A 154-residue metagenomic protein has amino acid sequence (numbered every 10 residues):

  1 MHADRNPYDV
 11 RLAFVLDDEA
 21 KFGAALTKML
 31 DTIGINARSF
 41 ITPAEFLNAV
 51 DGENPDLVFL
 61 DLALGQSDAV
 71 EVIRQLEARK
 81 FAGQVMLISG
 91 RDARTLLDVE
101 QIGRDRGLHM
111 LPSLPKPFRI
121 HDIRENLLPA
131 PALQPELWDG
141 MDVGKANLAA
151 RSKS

Functional and structural regions predicted by a protein language model:
M1-F14, A20, T27, H121-S154: Non-catalytic signal-transmission and effector/linker regions of two-component phosphorelay proteins
A13-D18, F40, V58: Conserved sequence signature across two-component system core domains
D18-G23, T95: Short acidic/polar segment at the start of the alpha1 helix of CheY-like receiver
A24-K28, T32: Charged docking surfaces used in two-component/phosphorelay signaling
S39-L57: Acidic, metal-coordinating helix/loop segments flanking the phosphotransfer/catalytic sites of two-component signaling
D51-E53, L76-A82, D105-R106: Conserved phosphotransfer cores of two-component systems
F59-A82, R91-E100: Conserved phosphotransfer microenvironments
I88-D92, R104-A132: Output/docking surface of receiver
